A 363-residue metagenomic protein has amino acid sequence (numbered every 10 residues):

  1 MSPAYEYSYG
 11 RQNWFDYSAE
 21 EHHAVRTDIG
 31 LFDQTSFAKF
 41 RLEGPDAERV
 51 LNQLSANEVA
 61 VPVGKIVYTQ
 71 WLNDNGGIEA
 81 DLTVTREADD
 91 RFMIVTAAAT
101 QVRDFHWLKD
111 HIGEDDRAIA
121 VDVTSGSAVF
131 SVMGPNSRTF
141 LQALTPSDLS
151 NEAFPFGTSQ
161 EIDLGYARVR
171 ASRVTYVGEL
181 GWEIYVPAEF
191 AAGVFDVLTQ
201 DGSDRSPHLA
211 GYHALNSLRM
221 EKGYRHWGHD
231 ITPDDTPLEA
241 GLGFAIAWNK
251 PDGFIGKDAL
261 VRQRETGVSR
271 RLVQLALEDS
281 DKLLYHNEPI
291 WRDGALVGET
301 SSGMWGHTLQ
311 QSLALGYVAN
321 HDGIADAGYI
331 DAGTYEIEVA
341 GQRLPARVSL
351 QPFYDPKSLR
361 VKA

Functional and structural regions predicted by a protein language model:
M1-A363: Glycine/proline-enriched, intrinsically flexible loops and inter-domain linkers
